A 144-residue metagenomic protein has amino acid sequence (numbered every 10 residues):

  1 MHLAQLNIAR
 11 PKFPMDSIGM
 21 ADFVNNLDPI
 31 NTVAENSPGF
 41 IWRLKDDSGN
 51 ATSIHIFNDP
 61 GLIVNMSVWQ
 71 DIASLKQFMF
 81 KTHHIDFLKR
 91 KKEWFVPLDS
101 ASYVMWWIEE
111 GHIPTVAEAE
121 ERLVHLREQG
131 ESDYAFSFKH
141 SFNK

Functional and structural regions predicted by a protein language model:
M1-L62, A101-K144: Short S/T/G/P-rich N-terminal loop/turn motif that feeds into the first structured element of a domain
W42, V68-W69, W94-F95: Tryptophan-centric aromatic hotspots in well-structured domains and transmembrane helices
H55-F80: Helix-adjacent hinge/juxtasegments
I72-S100: An amphipathic, aromatic/His-enriched active-site/gating alpha helix that lines ligand/cofactor pockets
